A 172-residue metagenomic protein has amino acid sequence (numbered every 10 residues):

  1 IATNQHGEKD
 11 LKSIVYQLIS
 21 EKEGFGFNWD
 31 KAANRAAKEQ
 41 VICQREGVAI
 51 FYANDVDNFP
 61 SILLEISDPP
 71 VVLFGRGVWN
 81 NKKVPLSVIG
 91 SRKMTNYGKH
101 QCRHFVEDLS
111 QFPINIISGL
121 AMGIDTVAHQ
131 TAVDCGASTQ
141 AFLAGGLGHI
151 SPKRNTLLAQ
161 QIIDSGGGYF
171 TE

Functional and structural regions predicted by a protein language model:
I1-D57: Short, small/acidic-rich helices and loops at N termini and domain boundaries of DNA replication/processing enzymes
K38, C43-E46, I50-E172: Glycine-biased, small-residue-rich flexible motifs in mid-sequence functional cores and linkers
